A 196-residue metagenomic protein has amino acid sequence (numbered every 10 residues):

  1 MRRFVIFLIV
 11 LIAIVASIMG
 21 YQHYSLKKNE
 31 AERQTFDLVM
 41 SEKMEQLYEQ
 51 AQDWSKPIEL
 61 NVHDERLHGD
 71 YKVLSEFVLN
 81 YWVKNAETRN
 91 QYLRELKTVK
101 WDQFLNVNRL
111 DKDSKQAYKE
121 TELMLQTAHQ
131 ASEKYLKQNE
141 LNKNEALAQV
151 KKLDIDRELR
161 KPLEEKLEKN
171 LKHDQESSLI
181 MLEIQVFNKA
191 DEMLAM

Functional and structural regions predicted by a protein language model:
F4-L8, V15-A117: Leu/Val/Ala/Ile-rich N-terminal alpha-helices, chiefly Sec-type signal peptides and the beginnings
W101-M196: Extended amphipathic alpha-helical interaction segments
